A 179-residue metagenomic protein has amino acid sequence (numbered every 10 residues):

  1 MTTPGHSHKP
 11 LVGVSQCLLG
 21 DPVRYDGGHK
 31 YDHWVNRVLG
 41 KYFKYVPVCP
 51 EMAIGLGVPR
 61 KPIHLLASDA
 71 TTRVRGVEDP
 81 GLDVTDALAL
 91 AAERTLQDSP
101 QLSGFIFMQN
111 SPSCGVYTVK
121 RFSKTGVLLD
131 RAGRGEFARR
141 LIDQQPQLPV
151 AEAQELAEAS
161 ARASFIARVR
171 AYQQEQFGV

Functional and structural regions predicted by a protein language model:
L11-L18: Short, hydrophobic/glycine-enriched beta-strand segments
G13, P47-C49, S103-M108, P149-Q154: A structural signal for short, well-ordered beta-strand segments and their strand-loop junctions that often border
L19-G27: Short N-terminal binding/cap micro-motifs at the start of the first secondary-structure element
P22, G57, S113-Y117, A159-R162: Short catalytic/ligand-binding loop motif for oxyanion handling, primarily in non-cytosolic enzymes, centered on
G28-Y45: Short catalytic helix/loop segments, enriched in acidic residues and glycine and frequently bearing histidine
N36, P47-T71: Short, surface-exposed acidic-centric catalytic microdomains
T71-R94, V127-V179: Divalent-metal-activated hydrolytic enzyme cores
L90-K124: N-terminal glycine-rich phosphate/adenylate-binding segment common to multiple enzyme folds
